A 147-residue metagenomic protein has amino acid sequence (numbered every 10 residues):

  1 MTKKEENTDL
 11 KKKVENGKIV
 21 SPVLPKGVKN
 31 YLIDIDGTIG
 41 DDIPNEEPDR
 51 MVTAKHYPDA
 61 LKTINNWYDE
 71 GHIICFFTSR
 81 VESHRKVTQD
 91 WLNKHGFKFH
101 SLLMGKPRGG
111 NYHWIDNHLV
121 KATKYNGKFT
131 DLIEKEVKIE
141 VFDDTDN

Functional and structural regions predicted by a protein language model:
M1-N147: HAD-like aspartate-dependent phosphatase fold
